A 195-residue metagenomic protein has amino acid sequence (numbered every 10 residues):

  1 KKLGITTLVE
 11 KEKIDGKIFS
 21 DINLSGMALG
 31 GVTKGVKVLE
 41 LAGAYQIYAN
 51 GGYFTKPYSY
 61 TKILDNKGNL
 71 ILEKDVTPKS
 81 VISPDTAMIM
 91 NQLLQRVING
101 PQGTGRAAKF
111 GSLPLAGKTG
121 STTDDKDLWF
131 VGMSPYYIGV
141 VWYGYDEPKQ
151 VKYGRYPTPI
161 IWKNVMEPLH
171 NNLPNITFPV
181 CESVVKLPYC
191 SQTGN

Functional and structural regions predicted by a protein language model:
K1-E40: Mid-domain, small-residue-enriched loop/turn segments at the edges of structured enzyme/sensor domains
K34-N195: A penicillin-recognizing enzyme superfamily signal
